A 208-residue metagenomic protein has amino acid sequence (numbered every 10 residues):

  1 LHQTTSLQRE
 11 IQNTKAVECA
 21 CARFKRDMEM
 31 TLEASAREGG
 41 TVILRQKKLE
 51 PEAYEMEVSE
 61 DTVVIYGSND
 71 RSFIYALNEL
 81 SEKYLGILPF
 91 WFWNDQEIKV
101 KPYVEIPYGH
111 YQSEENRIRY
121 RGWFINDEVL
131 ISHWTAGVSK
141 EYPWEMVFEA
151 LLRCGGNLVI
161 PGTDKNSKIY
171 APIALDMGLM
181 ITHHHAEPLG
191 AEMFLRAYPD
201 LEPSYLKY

Functional and structural regions predicted by a protein language model:
L1-E115: Contiguous, structured surface segment used for ligand recognition
N13, L32, R117, F124-Y208: Aromatic-lined carbohydrate-binding surfaces of glycoside hydrolases
L88-F90, Y120, E141: Intrinsically disordered regions, especially transient/low-confidence alpha-helical propensity segments and coil-helix
